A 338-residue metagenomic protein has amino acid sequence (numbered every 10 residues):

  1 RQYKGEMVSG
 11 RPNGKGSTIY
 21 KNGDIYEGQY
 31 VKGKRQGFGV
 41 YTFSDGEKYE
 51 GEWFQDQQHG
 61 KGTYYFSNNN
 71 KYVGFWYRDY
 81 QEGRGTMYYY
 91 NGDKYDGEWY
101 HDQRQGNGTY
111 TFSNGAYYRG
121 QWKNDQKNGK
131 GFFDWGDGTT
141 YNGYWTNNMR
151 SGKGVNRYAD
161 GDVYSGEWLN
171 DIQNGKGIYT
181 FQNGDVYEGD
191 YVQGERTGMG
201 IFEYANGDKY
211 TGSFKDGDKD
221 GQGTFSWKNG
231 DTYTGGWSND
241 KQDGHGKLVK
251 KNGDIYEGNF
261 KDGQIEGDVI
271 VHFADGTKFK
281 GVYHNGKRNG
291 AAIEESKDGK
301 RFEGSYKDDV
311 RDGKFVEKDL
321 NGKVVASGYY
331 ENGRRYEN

Functional and structural regions predicted by a protein language model:
R1-N338: Glycine/tyrosine- and acidic-biased, solvent-exposed loop/turn segments at the edges of beta-strands
